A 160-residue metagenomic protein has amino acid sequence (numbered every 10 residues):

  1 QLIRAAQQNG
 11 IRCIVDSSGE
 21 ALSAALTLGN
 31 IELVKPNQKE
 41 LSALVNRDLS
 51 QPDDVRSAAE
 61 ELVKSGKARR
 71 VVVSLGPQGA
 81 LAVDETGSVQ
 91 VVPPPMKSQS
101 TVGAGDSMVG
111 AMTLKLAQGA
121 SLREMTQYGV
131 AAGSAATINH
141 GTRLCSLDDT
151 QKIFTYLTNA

Functional and structural regions predicted by a protein language model:
Q1-V55: Conserved beta-alpha-beta core of the PfkB/ribokinase-like small-molecule kinase fold
R4-N9, A24, P52-A160: Conserved phosphate-binding/catalytic region of the ribokinase-like
